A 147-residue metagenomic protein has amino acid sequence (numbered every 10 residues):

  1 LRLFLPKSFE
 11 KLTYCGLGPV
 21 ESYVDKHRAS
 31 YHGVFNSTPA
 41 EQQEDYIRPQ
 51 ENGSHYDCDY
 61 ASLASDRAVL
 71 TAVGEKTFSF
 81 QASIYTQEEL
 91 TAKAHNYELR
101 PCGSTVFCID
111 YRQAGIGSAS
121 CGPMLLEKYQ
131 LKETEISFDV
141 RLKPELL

Functional and structural regions predicted by a protein language model:
L1-L147: Beta-strand/loop-rich accessory regions of lumenal/periplasmic or secreted enzymes, predominantly carbohydrate-active
